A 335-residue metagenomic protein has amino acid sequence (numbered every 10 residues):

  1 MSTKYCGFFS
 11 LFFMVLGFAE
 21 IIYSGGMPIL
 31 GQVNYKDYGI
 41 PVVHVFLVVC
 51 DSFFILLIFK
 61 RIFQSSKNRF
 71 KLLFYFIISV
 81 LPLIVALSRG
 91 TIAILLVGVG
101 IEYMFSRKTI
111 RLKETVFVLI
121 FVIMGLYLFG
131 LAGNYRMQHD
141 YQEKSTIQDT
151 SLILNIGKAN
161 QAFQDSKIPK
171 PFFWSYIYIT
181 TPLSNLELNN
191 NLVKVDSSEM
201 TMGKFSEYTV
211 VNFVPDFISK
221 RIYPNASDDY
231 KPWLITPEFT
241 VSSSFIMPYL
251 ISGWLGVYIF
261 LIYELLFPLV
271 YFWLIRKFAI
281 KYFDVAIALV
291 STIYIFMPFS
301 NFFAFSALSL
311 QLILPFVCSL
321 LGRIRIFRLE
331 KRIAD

Functional and structural regions predicted by a protein language model:
M1-I110, V122-D140, M247, R328-D335: Membrane-embedded catalytic interface detector for glycan/lipid assembly enzymes
F54-S66, Y178-N185, L266-L269: Transmembrane alpha-helical segments in integral membrane proteins
S66-K71, R111-L112, W254-V257, K281-Y282: Membrane-helix interface segments
R69-L72, G90-A93, K113-T115, F303-L312: Short, aromatic-rich membrane-interface segments at the entry and exit of alpha-helical transmembrane domains
K71-L81, V116-I123, L261-L265, F283-I293: Central hydrophobic cores of alpha-helical transmembrane segments in multi-pass integral membrane proteins
I110-D140, K144-S145, A288-S300: Alpha-helical transmembrane segments and their immediate juxtamembrane flanks in integral membrane proteins
G130-Y263: Small-residue-enriched transmembrane helix-hairpin modules in multi-pass membrane proteins
P237-D335: Hydrophobic alpha-helical segments
